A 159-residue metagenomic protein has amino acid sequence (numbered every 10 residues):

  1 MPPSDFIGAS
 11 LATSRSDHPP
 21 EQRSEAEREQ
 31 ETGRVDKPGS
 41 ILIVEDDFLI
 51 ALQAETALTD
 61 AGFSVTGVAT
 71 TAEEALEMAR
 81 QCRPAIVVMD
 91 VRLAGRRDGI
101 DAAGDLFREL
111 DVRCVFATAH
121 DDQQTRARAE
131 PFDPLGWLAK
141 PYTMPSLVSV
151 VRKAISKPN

Functional and structural regions predicted by a protein language model:
P2, Q124, Y142-K153, N159: C-terminal output helix
E45: Conserved acidic carboxylate
F48-G67: Two-component/phosphorelay signaling modules centered on CheY-like receiver
E55, V68-I86: Acidic, metal-coordinating helix/loop segments flanking the phosphotransfer/catalytic sites of two-component signaling
D90-V91: Active-site residues of response regulator receiver
I100-V112: Short amphipathic alpha-helix used as the core "switch/output" element in two-component signaling
A129-L138: As written
